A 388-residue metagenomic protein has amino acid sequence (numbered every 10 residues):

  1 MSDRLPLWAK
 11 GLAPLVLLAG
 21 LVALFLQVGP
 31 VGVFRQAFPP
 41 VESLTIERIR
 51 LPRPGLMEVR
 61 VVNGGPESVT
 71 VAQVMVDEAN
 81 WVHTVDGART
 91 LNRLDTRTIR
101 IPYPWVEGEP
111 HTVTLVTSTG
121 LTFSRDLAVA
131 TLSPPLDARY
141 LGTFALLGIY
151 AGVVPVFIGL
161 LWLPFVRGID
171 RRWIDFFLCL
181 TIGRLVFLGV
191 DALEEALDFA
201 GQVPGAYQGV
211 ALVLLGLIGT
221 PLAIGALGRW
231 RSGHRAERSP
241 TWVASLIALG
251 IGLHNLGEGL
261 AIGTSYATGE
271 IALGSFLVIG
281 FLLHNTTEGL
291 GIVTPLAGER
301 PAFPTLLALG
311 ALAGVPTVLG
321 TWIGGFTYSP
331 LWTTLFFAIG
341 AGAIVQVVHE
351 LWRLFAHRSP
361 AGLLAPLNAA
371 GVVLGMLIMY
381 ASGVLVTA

Functional and structural regions predicted by a protein language model:
M1-V41, T90-A388: Intrinsically disordered, metal-sensing/regulatory segments
R48-R53: Short, solvent-exposed loop/linker segments at the N-terminal edge of repeated beta-sheet extracellular domains
G55-V59: Structural beta-strand segments of beta-rich domains
R60-P66: Asparagine-centered strand-capping/turn motif at beta-strand->loop junctions
E67-V74: Short, hydrophobic/aromatic beta-strand segments
V76-W81: Change "in extracellular beta-sheet-rich domains … of secreted and cell-surface proteins" to "in beta-sheet-rich domains
V82-L91: Solvent-exposed serine/threonine-rich low-complexity stretches and specific carbohydrate-binding patches
